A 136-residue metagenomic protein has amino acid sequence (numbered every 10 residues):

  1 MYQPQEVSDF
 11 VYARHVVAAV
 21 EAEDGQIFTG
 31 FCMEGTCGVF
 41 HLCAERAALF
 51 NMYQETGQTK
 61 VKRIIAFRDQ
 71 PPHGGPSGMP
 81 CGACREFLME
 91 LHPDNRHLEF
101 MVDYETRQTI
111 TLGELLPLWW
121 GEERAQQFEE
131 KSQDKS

Functional and structural regions predicted by a protein language model:
M1-V11, F50, Q58-S136: C-terminal binding/interaction regions
F10-R14, L42-C43: Alpha-helix initiation and capping sites
Y12-E23: Short beta-strand scaffold segments in enzyme catalytic cores
E21-E23, C32-G35, D69: Histidine- and/or cysteine-centered catalytic micro-motif in compact active-site loops
C32-R46: Compact, glycine-rich, soluble single-domain proteins
C43-A47, M52-E55: Active-site cofactor/substrate anionic-group-binding motifs, chiefly glycine- and Lys/Arg-rich phosphate-binding loops
